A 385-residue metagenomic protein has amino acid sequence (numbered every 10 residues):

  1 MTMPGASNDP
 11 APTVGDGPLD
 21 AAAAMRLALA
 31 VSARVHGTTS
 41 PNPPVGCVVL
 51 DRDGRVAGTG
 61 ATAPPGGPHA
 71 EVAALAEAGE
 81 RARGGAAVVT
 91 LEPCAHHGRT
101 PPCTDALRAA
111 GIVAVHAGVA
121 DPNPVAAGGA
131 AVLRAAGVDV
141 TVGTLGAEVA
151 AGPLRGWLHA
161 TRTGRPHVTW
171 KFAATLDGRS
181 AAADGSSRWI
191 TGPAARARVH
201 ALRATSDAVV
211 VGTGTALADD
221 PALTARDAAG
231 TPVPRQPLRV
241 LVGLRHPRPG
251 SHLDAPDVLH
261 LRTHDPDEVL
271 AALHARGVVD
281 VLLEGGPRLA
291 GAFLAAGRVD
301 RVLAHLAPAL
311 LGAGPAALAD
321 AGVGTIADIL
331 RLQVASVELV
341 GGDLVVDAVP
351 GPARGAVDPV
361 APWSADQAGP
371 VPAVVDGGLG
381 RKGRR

Functional and structural regions predicted by a protein language model:
T2-N42, G58-T59, R99, A131 (+2 more regions): Enzymes that bind and transform nitrogen-containing heteroaromatic metabolites
A30, A76, A109, E148 (+3 more regions): Charged/polar, solvent-exposed surface patches and flexible loops
G37-P41, G67, A130, A136 (+1 more regions): Proteins enriched for Cys/Gly/acidic motifs involved in redox and nucleic-acid/cofactor modification
C47-V48, K171: Generic short beta-strand
V48-V149, A292-L294: Zn2+-dependent cytidine deaminase-like catalytic core
D51-R52, R162-T163, P350-G351: Active-site beta-strand termini and strand-to-loop segments that position acidic
A78, A135-A136, A160-R162, V302 (+1 more regions): Short alpha-helix boundary/capping motifs
